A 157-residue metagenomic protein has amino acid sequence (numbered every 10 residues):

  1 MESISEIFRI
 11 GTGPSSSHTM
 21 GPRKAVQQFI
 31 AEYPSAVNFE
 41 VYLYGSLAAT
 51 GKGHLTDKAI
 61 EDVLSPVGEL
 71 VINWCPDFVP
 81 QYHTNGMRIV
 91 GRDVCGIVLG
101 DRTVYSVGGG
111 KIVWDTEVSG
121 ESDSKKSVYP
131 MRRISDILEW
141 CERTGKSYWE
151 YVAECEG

Functional and structural regions predicted by a protein language model:
M1, Q27-G157: Feature of Fe-S/electron-transfer and energy-metabolism proteins that preferentially highlights extended coupling
E2-E6: Short, Gly/Pro- and small/polar-rich lid/capping loops
F8-V26: Conserved phosphate/anionic-ligand binding catalytic regions in large, soluble enzymes, centered on
